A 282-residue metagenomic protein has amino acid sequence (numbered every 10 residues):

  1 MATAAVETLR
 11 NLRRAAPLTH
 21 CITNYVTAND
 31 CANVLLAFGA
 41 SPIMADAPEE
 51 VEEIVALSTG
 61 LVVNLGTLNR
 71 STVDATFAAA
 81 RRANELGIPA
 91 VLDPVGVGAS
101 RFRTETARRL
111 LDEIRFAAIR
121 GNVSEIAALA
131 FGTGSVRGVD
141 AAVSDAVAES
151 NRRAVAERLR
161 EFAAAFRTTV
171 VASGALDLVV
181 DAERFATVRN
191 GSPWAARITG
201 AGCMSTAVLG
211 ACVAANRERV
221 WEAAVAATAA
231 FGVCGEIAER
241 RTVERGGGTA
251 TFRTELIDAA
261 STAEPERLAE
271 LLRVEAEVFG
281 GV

Functional and structural regions predicted by a protein language model:
M1-M44: Glycine-rich phosphate/adenosyl-contacting loop at the front of the ribokinase-like
Y25-A32, S71-V73, S100, R197 (+1 more regions): Short glycine/serine/threonine-rich phosphate/pyrophosphate-binding segments that cradle anionic phosphate groups
V34-G87, L92: Active-site cofactor/substrate anionic-group-binding motifs, chiefly glycine- and Lys/Arg-rich phosphate-binding loops
T72-G121: Glycine/small-residue-rich loop that forms an oxyanion/phosphate-binding "nest" at active or ligand-binding sites
R103-F185: Conserved phosphate/ATP/ADP-binding segment of small-molecule kinases
V188-G200: Short pre-catalytic strand/loop immediately N-terminal to key active-site residues, enriched for Gly-Thr
T199, V208-T254: Conserved post-catalytic alpha-helical subdomain immediately downstream of the catalytic base and nucleotide-binding
V233-V282: Charged C-terminal helix
